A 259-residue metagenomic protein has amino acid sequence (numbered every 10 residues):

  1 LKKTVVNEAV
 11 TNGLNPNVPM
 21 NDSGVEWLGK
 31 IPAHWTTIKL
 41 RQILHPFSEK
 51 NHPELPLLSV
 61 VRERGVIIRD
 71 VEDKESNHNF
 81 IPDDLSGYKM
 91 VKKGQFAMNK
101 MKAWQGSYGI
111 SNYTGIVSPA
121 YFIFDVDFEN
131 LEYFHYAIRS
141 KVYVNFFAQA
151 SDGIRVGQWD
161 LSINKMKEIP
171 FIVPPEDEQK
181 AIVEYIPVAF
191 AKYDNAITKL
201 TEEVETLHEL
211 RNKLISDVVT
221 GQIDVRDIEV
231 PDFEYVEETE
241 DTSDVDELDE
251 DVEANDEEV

Functional and structural regions predicted by a protein language model:
L1-N17, V173-V259: Amphipathic alpha-helical coiled-coil/heptad-repeat segments
D22-P53, E168, E176, K180: Non-catalytic DNA-recognition/assembly elements of restriction-modification systems
S23-E26, I38, P119-F122, E132 (+3 more regions): Positions in alpha-helical segments
G24, R41-K93, T239, D251-V259: Sequence-specific dsDNA recognition surfaces
E26-K30, N79-P82, F122-V126, K167-V173: Short, well-ordered beta-strand elements within core beta-sheets of diverse protein domains
W35, K92, V219: A cytosolic small-molecule/anion-sensing beta-strand core signal
Y88-K89, K93-M166: A short beta-sheet element
